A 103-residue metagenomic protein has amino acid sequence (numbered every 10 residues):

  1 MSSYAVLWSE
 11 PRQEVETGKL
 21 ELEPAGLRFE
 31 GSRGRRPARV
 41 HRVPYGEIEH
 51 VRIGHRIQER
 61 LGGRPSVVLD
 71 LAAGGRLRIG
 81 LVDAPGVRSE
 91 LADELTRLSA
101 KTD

Functional and structural regions predicted by a protein language model:
M1-P24, H41-R42, L71-L77, V87-D93 (+2 more regions): Anionic N-terminal interaction surfaces
R12-E16, E23-R64: Phosphoinositide-binding peripheral membrane targeting modules
G34-R35, V82-P85: Short, solvent-exposed aromatic-acidic interface loops
G54-V82: Canonical pleckstrin homology
